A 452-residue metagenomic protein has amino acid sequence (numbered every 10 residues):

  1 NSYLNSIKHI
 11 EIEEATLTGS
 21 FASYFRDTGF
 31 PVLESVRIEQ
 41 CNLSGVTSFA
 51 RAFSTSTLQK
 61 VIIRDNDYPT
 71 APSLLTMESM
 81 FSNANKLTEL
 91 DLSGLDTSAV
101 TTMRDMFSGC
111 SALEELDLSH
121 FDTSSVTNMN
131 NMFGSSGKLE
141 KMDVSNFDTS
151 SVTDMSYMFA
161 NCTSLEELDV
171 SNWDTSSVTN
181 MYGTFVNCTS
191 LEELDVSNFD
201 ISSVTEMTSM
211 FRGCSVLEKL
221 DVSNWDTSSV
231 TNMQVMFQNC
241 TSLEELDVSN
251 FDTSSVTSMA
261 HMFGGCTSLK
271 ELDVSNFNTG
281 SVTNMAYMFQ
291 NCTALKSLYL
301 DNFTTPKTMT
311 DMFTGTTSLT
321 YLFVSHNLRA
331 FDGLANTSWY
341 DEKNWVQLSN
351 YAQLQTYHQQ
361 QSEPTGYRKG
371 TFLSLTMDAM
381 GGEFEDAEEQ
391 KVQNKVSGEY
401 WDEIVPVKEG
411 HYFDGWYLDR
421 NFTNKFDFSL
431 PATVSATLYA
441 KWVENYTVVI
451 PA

Functional and structural regions predicted by a protein language model:
N5-L17, F30-T47, S56-L75, N85-T101 (+11 more regions): Structural signature of tandem-repeat unit edges
E14-T28, V405, T433: Extracellular beta-strand-rich solenoid/capping regions of secreted or surface-exposed proteins that bind or remodel
T16-Y24, S48, A52, T76 (+3 more regions): Small-residue (G/S/T/A) turn/hinge positions that recur once per unit in extracellular repeat modules
S82-N83, D105-G109, N131-S135, Y157-N161 (+7 more regions): Short beta-strand elements of solenoid repeat domains
W173, W225, F289, W339 (+2 more regions): Signature tryptophan residues that serve as conserved aromatic anchors
Y321-L375, G415-Y417, V443: Extracellular/surface-exposed low-complexity segments
T371-A452: Secondary-structure capping and domain/repeat boundary segments
